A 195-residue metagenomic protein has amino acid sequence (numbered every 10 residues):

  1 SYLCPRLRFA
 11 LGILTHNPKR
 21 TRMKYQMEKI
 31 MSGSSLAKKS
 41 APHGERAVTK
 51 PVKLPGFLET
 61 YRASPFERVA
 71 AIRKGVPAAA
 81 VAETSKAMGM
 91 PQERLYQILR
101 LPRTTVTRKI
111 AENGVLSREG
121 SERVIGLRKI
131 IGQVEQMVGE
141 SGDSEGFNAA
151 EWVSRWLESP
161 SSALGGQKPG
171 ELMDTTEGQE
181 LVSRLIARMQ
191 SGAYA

Functional and structural regions predicted by a protein language model:
Y2-A195: Non-transmembrane "mature" sequence context
